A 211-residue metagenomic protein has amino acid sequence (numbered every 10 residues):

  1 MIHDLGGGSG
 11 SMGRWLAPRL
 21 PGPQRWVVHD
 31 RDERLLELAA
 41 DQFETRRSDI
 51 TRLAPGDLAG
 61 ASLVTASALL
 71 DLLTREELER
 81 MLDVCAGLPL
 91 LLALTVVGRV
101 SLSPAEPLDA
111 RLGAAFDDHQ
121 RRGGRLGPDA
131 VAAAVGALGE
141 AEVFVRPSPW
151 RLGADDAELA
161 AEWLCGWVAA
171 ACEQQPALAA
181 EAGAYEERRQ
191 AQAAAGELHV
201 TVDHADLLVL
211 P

Functional and structural regions predicted by a protein language model:
M1-G8: Conserved class I S-adenosyl-L-methionine
S9-L53: Class I SAM-dependent methyltransferase SAM/SAH-binding core
R52-G60: Short amphipathic alpha-helix with an adjacent loop that forms part of the alpha/beta core around
T65: A conserved beta-strand element that flanks and buttresses the S-adenosyl-L-methionine
A68-L69: Short catalytic micro-motifs in class I SAM-dependent methyltransferases
L72-C85: A short, conserved alpha-helix within the catalytic core of class I
L91-A114: Conserved class I S-adenosyl-L-methionine
D118-C172: Substrate-binding/catalytic lobe of Class I Rossmann-like enzymes that use SAM or dcSAM, i.e., the mid-to-C-terminal
